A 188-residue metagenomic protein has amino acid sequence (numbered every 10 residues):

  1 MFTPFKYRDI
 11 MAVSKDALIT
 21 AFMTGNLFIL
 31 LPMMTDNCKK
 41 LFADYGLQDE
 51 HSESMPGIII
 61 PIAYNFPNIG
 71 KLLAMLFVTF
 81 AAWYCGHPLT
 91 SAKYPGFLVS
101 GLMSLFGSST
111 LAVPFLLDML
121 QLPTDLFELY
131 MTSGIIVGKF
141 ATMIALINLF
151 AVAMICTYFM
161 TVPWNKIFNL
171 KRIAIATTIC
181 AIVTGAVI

Functional and structural regions predicted by a protein language model:
M1-T24, F28-L31, D36: Acidic, glycine-rich loop-and-beta core segments that form the ion-binding/anion-interacting portion of active sites
F2-T3, F42, C85, L120: A broad structural signal for alpha-helix termini and local helix breaks/kinks
K6, K15, K39-K40, K71 (+4 more regions): Context-gated lysine
R8-K15, S54-G57, L89-K93, Y130-T132: Short amphipathic alpha-helical segments, especially helix-boundary/capping motifs
M11-I19, M55-Y64, K166-T177: Membrane-interface segments at loop-to-transmembrane junctions
K15, C38-F42, G46, L120 (+1 more regions): Structural signal for hydrophobic packing residues in well-ordered secondary-structure cores of soluble enzyme domains
F22-S109: Helix-loop-helix junctions within the multi-pass membrane cores of secondary transporters/permeases
L76-I188: Transmembrane alpha-helical segments and their short flanking loops that form helix-hairpins/helix-helix interfaces
